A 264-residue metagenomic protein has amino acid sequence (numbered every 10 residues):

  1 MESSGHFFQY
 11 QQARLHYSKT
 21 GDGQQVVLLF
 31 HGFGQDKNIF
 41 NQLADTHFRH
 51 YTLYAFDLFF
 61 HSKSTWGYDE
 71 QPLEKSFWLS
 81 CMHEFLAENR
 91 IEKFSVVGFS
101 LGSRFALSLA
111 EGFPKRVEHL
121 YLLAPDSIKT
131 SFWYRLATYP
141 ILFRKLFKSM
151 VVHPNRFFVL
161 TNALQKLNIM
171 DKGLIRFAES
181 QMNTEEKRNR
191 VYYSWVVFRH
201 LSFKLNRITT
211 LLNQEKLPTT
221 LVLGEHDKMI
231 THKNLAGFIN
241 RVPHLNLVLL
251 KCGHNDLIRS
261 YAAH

Functional and structural regions predicted by a protein language model:
A13-T65: Conserved HGGG/HGGXW glycine-rich cap/lid loop of the alpha/beta-hydrolase fold
Y54-V97: Active-site loop/oxyanion-hole signature of alpha/beta-hydrolase fold enzymes
G98-A106: Gly/Ala-rich beta-loop-alpha elbow adjacent to hydrolase catalytic centers
E111, H119-V151: Flexible "cap/lid" loop of the alpha/beta hydrolase fold
V152-N213: Conserved alpha/beta-hydrolase catalytic His-Asp/Glu region
Q214-E215, L221-L223, D227: Short beta-strand/loop motif that positions the catalytic acidic residue of the alpha/beta-hydrolase fold
K228-N234: Conserved alpha/beta-hydrolase "acid-adjacent" motif
M229, L250-A262: Catalytic histidine-centered segment of alpha/beta-hydrolase-like enzymes
